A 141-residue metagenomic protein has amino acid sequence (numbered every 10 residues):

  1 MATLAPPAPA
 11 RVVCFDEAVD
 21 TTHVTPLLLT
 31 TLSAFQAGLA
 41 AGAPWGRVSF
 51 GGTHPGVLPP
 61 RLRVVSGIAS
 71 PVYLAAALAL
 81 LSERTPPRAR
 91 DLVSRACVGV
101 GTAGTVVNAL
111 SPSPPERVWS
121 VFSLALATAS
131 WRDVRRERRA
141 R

Functional and structural regions predicted by a protein language model:
M1-R141: Short amphipathic, positively biased membrane-proximal segments that drive organelle/inner-membrane targeting
